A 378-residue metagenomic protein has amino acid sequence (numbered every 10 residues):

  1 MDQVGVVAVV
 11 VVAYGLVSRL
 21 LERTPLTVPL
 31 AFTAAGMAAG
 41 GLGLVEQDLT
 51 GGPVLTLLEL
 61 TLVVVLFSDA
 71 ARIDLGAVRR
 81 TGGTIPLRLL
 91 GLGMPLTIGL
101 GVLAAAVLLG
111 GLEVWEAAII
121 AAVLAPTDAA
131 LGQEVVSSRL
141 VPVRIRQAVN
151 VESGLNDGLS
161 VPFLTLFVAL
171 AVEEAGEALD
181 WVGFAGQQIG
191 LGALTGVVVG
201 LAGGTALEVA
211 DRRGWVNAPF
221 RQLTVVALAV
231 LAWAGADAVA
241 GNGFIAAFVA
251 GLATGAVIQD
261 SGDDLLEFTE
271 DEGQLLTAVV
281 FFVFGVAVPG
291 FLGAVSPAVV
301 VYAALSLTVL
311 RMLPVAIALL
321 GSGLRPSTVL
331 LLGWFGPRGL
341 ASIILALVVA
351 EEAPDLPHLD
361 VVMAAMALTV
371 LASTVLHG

Functional and structural regions predicted by a protein language model:
M1-G378: Transmembrane helical cores of multi-pass secondary ion antiporters/exchangers
